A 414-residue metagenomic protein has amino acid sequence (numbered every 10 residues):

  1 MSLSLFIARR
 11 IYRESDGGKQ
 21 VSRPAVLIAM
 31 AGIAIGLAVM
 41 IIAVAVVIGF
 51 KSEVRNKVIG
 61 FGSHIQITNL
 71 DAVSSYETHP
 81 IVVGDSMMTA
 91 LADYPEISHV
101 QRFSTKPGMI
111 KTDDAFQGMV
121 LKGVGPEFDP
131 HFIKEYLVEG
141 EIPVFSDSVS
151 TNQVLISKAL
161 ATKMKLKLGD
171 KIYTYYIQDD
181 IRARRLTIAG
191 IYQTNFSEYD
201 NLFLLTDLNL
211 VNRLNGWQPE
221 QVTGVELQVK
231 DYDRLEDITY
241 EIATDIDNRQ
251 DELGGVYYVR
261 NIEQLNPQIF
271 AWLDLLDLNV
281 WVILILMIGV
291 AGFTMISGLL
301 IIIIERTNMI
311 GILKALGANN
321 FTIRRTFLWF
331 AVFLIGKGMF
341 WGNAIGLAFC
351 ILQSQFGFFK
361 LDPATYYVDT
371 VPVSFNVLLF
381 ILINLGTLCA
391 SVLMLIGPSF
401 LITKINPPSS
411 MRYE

Functional and structural regions predicted by a protein language model:
M1-L37: N-terminal Sec/SRP start-transfer signal
D16-L27, I238-E241, D245-F293, I302-I304: Peri-transmembrane interface segments
I41-G49, D277-A315, I323-T326, P398-S399: A hydrophobic alpha-helix feature that marks transmembrane segments and, especially, their cytosolic C-terminal ends
K51-D85: Membrane-interface junction motifs in transport/secretion proteins
P80-I81, D85-E220: A structural signal for hydrophobic secondary-structure junctions, strongest on transmembrane helix-loop-helix units
L300-I302, M309-Q353: Transmembrane alpha-helical interface segments in multi-pass membrane proteins
K337-I383, I396-F400, K404: Short helix-loop junctions at transmembrane helix boundaries
F400-E414: Short cytosolic juxtamembrane segments of multi-pass membrane proteins
